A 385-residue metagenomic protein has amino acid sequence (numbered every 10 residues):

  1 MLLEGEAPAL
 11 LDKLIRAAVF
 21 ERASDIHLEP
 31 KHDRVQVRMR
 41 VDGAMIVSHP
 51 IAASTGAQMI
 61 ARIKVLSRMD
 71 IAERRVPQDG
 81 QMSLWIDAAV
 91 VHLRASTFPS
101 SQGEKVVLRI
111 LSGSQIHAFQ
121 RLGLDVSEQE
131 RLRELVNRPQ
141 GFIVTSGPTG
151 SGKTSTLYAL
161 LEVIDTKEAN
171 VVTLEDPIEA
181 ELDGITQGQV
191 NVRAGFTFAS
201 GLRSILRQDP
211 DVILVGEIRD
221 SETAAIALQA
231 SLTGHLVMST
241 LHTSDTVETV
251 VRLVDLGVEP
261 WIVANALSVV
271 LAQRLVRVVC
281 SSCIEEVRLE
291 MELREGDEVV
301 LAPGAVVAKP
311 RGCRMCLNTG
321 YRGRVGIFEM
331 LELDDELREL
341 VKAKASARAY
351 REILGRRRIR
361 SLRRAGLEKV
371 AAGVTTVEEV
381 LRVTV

Functional and structural regions predicted by a protein language model:
L2-V385: Short, flexible helix-loop junctions that flank or precede catalytic/ligand sites
